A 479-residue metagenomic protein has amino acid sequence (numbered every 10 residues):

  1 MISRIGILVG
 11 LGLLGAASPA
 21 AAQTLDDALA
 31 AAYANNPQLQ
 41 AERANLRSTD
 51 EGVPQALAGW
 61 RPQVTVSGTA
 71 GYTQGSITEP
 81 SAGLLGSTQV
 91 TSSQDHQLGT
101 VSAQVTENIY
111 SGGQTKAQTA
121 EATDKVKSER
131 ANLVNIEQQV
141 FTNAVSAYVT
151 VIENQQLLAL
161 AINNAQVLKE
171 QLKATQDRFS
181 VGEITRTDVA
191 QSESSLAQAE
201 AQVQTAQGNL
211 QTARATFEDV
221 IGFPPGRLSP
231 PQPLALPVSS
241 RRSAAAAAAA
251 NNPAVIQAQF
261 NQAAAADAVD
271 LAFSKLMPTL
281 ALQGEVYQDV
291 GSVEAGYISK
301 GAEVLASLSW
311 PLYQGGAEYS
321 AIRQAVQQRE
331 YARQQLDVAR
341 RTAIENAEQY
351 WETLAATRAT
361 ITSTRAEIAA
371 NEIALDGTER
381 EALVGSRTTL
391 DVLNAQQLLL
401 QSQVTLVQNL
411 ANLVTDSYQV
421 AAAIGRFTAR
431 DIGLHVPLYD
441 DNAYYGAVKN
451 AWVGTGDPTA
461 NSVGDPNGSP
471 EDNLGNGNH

Functional and structural regions predicted by a protein language model:
S3, Q139-A249, N261, Y350-T353 (+6 more regions): Periplasmic alpha-helical coiled-coil/stalk elements that build and connect Gram-negative outer-membrane
G6-A16: Bacterial N-terminal signal peptides
S18-A22: Sec/Tat signal peptide C-region and signal peptidase I cleavage site
Q23-A41: Short N-terminal segments immediately surrounding and downstream of signal-peptide cleavage
T24, Q63-N135, A254-A339, Y350 (+3 more regions): Small/polar-residue-enriched beta-strand and adjacent coil segments characteristic of outer-membrane beta-barrel
A32-Q38, F223, A250-A254: Short loop-to-helix capping motifs
Q74, V407-H479: Acidic, low-complexity, intrinsically disordered peripheral segments
